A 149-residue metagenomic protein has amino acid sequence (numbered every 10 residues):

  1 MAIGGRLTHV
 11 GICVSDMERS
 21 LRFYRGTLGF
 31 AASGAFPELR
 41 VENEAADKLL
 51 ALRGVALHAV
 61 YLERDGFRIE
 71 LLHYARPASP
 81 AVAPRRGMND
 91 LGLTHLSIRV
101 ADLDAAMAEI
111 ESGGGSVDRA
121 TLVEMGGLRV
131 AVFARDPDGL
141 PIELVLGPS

Functional and structural regions predicted by a protein language model:
M1-I3, I12, A35, I69 (+4 more regions): Vicinal oxygen chelate
A2, A51-G54, G87-D90: A generic structural micro-feature
G5-H9, L91-H95: Short, solvent-exposed beta-strand edge segments and adjacent coil->beta transition regions
C13-G66, A105, S112: Core segments of cupin and vicinal oxygen chelate
G54-H58, G92, L128-V130: A short helix-loop-beta-strand connector motif used in the catalytic cores of GNAT acetyltransferases and, in some
Y61-E63, H73, R99, F133: Short, well-ordered beta-strand micro-motif
P77-A78: Short, surface-exposed beta-strand-loop junctions and turns on beta-sheet-rich folds
